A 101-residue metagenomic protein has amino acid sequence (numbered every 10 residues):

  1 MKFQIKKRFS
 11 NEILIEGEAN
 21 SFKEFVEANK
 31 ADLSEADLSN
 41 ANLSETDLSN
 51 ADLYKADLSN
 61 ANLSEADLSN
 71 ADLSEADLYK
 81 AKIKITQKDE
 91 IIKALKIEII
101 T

Functional and structural regions predicted by a protein language model:
M1-A36, Y54, S69-N70, S74-T101: Intrinsic low-complexity/IDR segments
E35, S39-N70, E75: Periodic short-repeat tracts
